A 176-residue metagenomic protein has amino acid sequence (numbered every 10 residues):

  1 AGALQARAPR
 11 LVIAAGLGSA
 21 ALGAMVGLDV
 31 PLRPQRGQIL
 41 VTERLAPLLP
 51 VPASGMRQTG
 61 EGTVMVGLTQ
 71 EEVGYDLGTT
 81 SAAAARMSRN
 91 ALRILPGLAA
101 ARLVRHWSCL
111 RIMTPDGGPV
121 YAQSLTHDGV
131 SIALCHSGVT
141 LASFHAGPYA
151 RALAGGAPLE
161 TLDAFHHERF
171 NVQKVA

Functional and structural regions predicted by a protein language model:
G2-R10: Core beta-strand elements of the Rossmann-like FAD/NAD(P) dinucleotide-binding domain in flavoenzyme oxidoreductases
I13-D29: Flavin (primarily FAD) binding-site architecture
L22-A24, V51, Y75-L77, A142-S143: Short glycine-/acidic-enriched loop or helix-start segments at secondary-structure transitions that form or flank
M25, D29, A46-P47, V73-L110 (+1 more regions): Flavin-binding catalytic cores
I39-V41, G55-M56, V120, I132: Conserved hydrophobic/aromatic beta-strand scaffold that supports enzyme active sites
T42-A82: Mid-domain catalytic core of redox enzymes that form a hydrophobic substrate pocket/lid adjacent to a catalytic redox
L95-A176: C-terminal catalytic lobe of FAD-dependent flavoproteins
